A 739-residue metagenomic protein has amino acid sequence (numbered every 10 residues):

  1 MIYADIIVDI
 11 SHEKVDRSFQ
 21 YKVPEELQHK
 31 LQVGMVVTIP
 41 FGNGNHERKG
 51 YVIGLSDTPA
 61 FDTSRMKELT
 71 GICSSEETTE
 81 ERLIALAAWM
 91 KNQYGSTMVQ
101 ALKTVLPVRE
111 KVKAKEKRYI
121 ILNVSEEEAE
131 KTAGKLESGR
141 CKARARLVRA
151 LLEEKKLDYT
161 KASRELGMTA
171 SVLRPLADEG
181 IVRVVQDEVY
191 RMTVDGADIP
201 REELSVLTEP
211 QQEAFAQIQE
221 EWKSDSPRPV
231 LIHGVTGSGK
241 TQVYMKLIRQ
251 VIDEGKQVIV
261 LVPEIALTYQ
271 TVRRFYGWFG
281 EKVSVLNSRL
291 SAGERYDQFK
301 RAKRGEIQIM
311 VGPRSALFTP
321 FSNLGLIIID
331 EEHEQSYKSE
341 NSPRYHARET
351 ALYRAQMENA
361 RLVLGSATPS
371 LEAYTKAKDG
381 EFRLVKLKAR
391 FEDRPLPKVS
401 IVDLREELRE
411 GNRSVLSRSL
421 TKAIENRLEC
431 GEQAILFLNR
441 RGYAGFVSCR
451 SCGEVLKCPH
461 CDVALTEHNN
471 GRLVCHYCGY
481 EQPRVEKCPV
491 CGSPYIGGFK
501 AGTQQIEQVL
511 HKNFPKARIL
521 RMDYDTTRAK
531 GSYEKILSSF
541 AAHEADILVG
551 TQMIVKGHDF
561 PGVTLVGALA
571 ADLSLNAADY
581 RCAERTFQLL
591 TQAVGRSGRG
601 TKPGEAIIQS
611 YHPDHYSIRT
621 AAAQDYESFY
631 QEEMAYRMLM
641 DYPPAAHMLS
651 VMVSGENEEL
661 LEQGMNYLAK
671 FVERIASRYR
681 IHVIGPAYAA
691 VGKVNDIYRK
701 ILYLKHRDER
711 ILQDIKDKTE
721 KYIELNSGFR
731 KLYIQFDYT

Functional and structural regions predicted by a protein language model:
M1-S366, K378-R394, R678, R710-D717 (+1 more regions): Accessory, non-ATPase domains that flank or precede helicase/AAA+ motor cores in DNA-metabolism machines
V36, H682-R710: Short, intrinsically disordered low-complexity segments
G54-S56, L106, Q186-E188, L438-R440 (+4 more regions): A general secondary-structure junction signal
E202-T208, Q212, D225-E662, R674 (+3 more regions): Inter-lobe coupling/hinge segments of SF2-like helicase ATPases
L520, I675-A689, R730-Y738: Short beta-strand elements
Y626, E662-I684: Short amphipathic alpha-helix segments
